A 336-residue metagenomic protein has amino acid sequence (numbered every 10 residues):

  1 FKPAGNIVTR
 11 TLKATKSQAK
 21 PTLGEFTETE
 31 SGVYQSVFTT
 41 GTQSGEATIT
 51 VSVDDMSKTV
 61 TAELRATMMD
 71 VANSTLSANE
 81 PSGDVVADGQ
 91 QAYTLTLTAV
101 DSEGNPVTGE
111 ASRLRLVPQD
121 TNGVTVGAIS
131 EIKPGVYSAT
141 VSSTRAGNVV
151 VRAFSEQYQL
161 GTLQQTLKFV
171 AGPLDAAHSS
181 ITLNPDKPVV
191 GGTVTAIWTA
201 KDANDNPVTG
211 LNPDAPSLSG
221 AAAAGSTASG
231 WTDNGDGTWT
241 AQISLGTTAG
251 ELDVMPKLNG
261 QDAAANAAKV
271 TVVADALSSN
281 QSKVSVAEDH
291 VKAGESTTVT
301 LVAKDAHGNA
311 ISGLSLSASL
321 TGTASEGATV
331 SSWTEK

Functional and structural regions predicted by a protein language model:
F1-K336: The feature marks long extracellular or luminal low-complexity segments
